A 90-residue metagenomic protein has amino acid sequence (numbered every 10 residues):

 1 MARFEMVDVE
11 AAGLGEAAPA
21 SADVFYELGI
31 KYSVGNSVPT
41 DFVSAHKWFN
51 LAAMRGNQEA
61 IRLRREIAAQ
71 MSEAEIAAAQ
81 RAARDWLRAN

Functional and structural regions predicted by a protein language model:
A2-A17, A22, R65-N90: Terminal, low-structured helical/coil segments at or just beyond the last alpha-helical repeat
G13-F25, V34-N36, D41, F49 (+1 more regions): Short helix-capping/linker turns of helical repeat alpha-solenoids
V24-V34, R65-A68: Hydrophobic face of amphipathic alpha-helices that form TPR/SEL1-like repeat modules and related alpha-solenoid
Q58-E66: Short helix/strand-capping connector loops at secondary-structure junctions
